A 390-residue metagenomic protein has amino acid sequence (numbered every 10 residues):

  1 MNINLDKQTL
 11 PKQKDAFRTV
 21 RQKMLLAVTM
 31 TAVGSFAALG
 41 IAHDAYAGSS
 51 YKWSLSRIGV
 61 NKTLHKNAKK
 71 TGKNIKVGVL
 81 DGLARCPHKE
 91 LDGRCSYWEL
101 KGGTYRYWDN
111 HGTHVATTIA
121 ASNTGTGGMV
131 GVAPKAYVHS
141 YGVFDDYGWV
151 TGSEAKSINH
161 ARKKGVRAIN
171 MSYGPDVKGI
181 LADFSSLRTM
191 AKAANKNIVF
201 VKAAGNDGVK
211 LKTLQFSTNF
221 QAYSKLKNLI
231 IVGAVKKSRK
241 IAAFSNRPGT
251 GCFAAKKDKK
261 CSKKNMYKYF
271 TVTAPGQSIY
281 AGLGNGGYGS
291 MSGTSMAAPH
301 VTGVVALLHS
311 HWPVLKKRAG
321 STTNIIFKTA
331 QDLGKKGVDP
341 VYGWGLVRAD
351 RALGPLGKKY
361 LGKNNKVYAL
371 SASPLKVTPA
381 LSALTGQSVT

Functional and structural regions predicted by a protein language model:
M1-R21: N-terminal secretory signal peptides that target proteins for export/translocation
G34-D44: C-terminal segment of classical bacterial N-terminal signal peptides
G48-K52, K62-S96, G103-T151, K164 (+7 more regions): Subtilisin-like serine protease catalytic core
Y51-L64, N159, V166-M171, N228-I231 (+1 more regions): C-terminal subdomain of the subtilisin-like protease fold in secreted/lumenal serine endopeptidases
H65-K66, T71-K73, S122-G125, Y141-N228 (+1 more regions): Substrate-binding/access-modulating region of protease and related hydrolase catalytic domains
K76-D81, T117-T118, V130-G131, Y137-G142 (+7 more regions): Structural recognition of the beta-strand scaffold that forms the well-ordered cores of secreted hydrolase catalytic
D81, Q221-S310: Extracellular S/T/G-rich loop segment that most often corresponds to the catalytic His/Ser-adjacent loop
A116-I119, H139-F144, P275-W344: Hydrolase catalytic cores
